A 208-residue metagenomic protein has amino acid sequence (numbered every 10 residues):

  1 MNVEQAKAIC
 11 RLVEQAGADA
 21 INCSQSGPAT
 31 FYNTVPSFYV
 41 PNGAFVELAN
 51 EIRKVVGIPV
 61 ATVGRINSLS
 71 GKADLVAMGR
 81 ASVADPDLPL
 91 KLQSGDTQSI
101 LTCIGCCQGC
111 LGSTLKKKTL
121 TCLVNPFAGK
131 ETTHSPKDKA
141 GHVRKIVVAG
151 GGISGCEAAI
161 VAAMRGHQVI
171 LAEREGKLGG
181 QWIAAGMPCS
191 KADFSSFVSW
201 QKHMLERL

Functional and structural regions predicted by a protein language model:
M1-A149, I153-V169, K177: Flavin-dependent oxidoreductase catalytic cores
I104-G105, A184-L208: N-terminal glycine-rich dinucleotide-binding loop that anchors FAD/FMN and/or NAD(P) in oxidoreductases
L178-W182: A short beta-to-alpha transition loop/helix N-cap that caps and shapes the active-site region
